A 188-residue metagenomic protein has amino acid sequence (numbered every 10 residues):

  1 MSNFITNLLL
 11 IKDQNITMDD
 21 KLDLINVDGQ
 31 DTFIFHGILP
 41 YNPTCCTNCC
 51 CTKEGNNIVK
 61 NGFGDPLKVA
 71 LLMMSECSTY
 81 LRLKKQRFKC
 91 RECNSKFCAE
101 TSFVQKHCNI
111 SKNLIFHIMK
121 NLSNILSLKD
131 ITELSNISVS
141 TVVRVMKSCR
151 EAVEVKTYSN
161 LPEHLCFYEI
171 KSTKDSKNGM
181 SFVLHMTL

Functional and structural regions predicted by a protein language model:
M1-T101: Short, conserved DNA-binding cores of transcription-related domains
F35, C46-C49, C90, I118 (+3 more regions): Mobile genetic element proteins and their domesticated derivatives, centered on retroelements and DNA transposons
T44-C45, A99, D130, V143 (+1 more regions): Short helix/loop capping segments that flank catalytic or ligand/cofactor-binding pockets
N94-L114: Short, Lys/Arg-enriched anionic-surface-contact patches
S111-L126: Short, amphipathic alpha-helical "recognition" segments used to contact nucleic acids or chromatin
S127, S138-T141: Short coil turns linking two alpha-helices in DNA-binding domains
R144, S148-L188: RNase H-like nuclease fold core
